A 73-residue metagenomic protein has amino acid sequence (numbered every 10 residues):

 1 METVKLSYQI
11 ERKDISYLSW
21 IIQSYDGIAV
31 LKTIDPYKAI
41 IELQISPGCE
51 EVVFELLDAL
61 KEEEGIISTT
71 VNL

Functional and structural regions predicted by a protein language model:
T3-S24, I28-L73: N-terminal intrinsically disordered, cationic/polar leader segments that include organellar targeting peptides
